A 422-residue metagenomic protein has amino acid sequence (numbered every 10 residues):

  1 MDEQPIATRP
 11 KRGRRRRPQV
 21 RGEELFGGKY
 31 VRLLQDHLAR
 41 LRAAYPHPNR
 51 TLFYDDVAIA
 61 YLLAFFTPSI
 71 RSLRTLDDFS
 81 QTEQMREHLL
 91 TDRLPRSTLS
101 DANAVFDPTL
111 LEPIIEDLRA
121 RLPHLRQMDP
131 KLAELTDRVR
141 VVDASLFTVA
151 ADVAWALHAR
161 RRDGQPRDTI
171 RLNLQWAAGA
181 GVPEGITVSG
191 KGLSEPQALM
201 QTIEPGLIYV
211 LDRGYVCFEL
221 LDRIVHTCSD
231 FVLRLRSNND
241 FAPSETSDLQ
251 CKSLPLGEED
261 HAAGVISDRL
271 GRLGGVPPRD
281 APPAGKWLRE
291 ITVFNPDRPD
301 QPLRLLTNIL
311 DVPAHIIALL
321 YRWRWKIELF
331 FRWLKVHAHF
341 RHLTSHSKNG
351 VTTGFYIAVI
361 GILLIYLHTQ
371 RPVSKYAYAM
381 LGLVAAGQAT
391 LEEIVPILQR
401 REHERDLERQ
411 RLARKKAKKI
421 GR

Functional and structural regions predicted by a protein language model:
M1-T75, F79, D92, V105-F106 (+4 more regions): Single, function-defining residue in the core of a domain
T82-S100: Short, basic interhelical loop/turn and adjoining N-cap of the next helix at nucleic-acid- or acidic-partner-contacting
